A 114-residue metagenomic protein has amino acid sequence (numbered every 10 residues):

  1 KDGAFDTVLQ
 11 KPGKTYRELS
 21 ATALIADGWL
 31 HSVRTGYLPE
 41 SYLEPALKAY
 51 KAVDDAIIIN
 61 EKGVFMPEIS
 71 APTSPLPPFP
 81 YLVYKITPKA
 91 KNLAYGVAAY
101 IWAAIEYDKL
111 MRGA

Functional and structural regions predicted by a protein language model:
K1-Q10: Oxyanion-binding "anion nests"
F5, R17, A23-D27, H31-A114: CBM-like carbohydrate-recognition segments
